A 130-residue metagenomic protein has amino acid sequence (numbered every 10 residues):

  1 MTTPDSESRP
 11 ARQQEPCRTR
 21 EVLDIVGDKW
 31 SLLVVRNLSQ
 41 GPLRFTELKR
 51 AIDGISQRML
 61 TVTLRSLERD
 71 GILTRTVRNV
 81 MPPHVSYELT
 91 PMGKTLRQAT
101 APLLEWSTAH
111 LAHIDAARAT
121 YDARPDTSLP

Functional and structural regions predicted by a protein language model:
M1-Q14, R69, T74, P91-P130: C-terminal regulatory/oligomerization modules of transcriptional regulators
R12-M59, N79, S86, K94: N-terminal helix-turn-helix DNA-binding core of bacterial DNA-binding proteins
G41-P42, I55, L67, V80 (+2 more regions): The DNA-recognition helices of helix-turn-helix-type DNA-binding domains
L60, L64-L67: Basic amphipathic alpha-helical segments that dock to polyanions
E68-E88: Beta-hairpin "wing" of winged helix-turn-helix
